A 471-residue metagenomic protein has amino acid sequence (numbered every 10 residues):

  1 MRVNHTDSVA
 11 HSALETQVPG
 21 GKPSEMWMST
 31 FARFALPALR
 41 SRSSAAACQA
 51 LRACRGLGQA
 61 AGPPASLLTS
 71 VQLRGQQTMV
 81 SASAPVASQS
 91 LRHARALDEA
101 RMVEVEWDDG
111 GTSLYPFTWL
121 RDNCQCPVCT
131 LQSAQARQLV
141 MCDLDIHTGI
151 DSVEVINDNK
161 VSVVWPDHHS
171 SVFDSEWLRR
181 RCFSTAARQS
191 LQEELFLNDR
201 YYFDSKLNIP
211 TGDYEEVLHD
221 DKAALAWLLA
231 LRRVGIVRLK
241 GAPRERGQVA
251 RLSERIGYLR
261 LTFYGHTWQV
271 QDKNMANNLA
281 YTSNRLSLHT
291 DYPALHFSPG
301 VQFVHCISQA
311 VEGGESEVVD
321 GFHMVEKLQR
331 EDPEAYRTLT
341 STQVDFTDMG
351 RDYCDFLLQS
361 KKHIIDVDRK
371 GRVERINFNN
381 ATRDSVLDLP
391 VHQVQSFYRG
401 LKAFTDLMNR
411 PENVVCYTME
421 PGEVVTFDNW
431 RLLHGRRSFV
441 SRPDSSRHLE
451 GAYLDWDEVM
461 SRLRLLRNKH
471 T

Functional and structural regions predicted by a protein language model:
M1-E25: Intrinsically disordered, low-complexity basic segments at termini and long loops, enriched in Pro/Gly and/or Arg/Ser
N4, Q17-V18, A53-R55, Q59 (+6 more regions): Generic detector of intrinsically disordered, low-complexity, polar/charged segments
E25-D220: Motif-centric detector for short Cys/His coordination patterns
F196-T471: Active-site environment of non-heme Fe oxygenases that use a 2-His-1-carboxylate facial triad
